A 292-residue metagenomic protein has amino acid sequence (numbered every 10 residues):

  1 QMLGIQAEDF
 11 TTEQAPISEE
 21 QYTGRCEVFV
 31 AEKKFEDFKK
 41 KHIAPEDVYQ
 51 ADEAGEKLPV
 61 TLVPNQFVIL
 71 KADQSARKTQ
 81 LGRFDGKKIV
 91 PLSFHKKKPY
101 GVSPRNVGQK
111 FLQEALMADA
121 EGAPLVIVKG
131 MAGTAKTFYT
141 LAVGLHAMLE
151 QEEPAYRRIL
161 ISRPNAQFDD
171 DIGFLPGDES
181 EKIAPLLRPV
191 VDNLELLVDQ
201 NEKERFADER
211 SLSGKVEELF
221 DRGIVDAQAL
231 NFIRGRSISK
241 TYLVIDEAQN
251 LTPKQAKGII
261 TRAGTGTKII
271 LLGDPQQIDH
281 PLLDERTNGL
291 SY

Functional and structural regions predicted by a protein language model:
Q1-K40, K96-Q113, M117-Y242, N250-Y292: Conserved helicase motor core of SF1/SF2 NTP-dependent helicases
G4, E8-H95: Interdomain "pre-motor" coupling segment immediately N-terminal to P-loop NTPase/helicase cores
D246: Walker B catalytic carboxylates
